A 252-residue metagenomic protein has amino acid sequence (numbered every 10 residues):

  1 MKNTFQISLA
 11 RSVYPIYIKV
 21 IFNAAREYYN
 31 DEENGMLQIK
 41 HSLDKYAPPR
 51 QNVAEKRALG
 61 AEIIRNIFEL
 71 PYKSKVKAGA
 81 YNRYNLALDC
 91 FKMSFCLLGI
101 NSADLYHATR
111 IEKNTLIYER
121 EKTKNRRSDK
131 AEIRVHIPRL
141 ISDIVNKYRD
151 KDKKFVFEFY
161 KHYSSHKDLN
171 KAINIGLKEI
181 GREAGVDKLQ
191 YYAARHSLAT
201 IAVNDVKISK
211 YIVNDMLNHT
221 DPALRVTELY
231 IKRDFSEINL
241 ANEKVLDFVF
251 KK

Functional and structural regions predicted by a protein language model:
K2-N3, D44-N85: Long, amphipathic, Lys/Arg-enriched alpha-helical "connector/arm" segment
F5-H41, I100: N-terminal DNA-binding recognition helix of tyrosine site-specific recombinases/integrases
N23-G35, S94-T115, Y211: Short, charged phosphate-coordinating catalytic segments
I64, P138-V186: Active-site/catalytic core of tyrosine-dependent DNA strand-transfer enzymes
K92, C96, A103, A193-T220: C-terminal catalytic core of tyrosine-transesterase DNA break-rejoin enzymes
Y106-V145: Conserved tyrosine-mediated DNA breakage-rejoining catalytic core shared by Y-recombinases
I111-I117, D187-K188, I208-L229, K251-K252: Short, polar N-cap/turn motifs at the start of nucleic acid-interacting alpha helices
K122-R126, L217-L246, F250: Catalytic-site neighborhood detector that most strongly recognizes the C-terminal catalytic loop/helix of tyrosine
